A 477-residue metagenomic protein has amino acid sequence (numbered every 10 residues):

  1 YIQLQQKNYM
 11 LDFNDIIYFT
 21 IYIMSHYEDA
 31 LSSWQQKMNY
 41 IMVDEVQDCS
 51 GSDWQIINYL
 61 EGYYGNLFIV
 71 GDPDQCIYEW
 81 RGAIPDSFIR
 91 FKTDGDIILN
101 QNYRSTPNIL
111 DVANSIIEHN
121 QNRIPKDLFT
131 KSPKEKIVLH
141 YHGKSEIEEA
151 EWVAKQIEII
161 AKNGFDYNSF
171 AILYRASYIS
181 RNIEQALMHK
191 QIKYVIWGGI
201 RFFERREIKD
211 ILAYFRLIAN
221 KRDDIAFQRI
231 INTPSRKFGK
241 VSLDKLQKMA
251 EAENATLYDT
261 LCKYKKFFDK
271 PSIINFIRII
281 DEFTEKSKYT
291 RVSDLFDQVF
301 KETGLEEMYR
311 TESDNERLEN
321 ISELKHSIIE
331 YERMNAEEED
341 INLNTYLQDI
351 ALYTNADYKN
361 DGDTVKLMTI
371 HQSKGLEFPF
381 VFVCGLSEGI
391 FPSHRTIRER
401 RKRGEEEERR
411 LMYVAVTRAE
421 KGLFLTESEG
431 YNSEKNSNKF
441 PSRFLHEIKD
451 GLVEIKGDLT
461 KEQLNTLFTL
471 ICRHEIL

Functional and structural regions predicted by a protein language model:
Y1-S87, Q101-S105, V299: Conserved helicase NTPase motor core
S32-W34, C49, Y59-Y63, G71 (+6 more regions): Conserved catalytic network of the ASCE P-loop NTPase/AAA+ motor domain
V70-D74, W80-A83, Q101-Y103, N114 (+5 more regions): A short beta-strand-to-loop transition that corresponds to the Sensor-1 phosphate-sensing loop of AAA+ P-loop ATPases
D74-E79, R104, W197-A219, I231: Short alpha-helix plus adjacent loop in nuclease-associated cores
T93-G95, N100-K193, I218-N220, A252 (+1 more regions): Helicase P-loop NTPase motor core
E118-Q121, E148, A213-S235, T466-L477: A polyampholytic, Gly/Pro-enriched intrinsically disordered region
D166, S180-A186, Q191-I192, R205 (+1 more regions): Conserved helicase C-terminal RecA-like lobe
K248, E447-L477: C-terminal, charged and often intrinsically disordered regions of DNA end-processing helicases and nucleases
